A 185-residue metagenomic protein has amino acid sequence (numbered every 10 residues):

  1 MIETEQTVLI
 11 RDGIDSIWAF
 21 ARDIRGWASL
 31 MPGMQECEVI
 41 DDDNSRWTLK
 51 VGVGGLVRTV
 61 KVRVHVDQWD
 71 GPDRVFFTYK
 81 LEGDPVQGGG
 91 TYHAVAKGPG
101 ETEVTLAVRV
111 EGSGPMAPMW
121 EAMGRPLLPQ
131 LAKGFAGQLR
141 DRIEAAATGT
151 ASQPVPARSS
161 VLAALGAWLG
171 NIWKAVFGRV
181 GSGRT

Functional and structural regions predicted by a protein language model:
M1-R46, G54, P156-T185: Hydrophobic ligand-binding cavity/cleft-lining segments
Q6-V8, M34-Q35, K61-Q68, Y79 (+1 more regions): Hydrophobic/aromatic beta-strand elements that line small-molecule binding cavities or substrate pockets in beta-rich
S16-A21, W27, V66, V104-L106 (+1 more regions): Hydrophobic pocket/interface hotspot
V39-D42, D67-D73, A94-E103: A short, structured loop/turn motif at beta-sheet edges
W47-V53, F76-E82: Short beta-strand segments that buttress and anchor functional surface loops
G52-V60, G112-M116: Short, cysteine-centered beta-strand-loop-beta hairpins and adjacent loop/turn segments enriched in charged/polar
T78-L131: Beta-strand/loop substructures that line and gate deep hydrophobic ligand-binding cavities in soluble
M116-P154, R158, L162, G166: A conserved amphipathic terminal alpha-helix motif
